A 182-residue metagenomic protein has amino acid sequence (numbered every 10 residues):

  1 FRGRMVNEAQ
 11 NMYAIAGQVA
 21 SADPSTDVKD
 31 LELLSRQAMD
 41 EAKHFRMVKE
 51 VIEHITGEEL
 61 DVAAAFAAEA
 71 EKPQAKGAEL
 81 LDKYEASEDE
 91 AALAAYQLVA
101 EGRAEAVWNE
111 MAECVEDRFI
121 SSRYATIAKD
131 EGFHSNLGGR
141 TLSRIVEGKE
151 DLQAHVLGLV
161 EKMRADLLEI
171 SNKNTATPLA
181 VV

Functional and structural regions predicted by a protein language model:
F1-V182: Non-heme di-metal
